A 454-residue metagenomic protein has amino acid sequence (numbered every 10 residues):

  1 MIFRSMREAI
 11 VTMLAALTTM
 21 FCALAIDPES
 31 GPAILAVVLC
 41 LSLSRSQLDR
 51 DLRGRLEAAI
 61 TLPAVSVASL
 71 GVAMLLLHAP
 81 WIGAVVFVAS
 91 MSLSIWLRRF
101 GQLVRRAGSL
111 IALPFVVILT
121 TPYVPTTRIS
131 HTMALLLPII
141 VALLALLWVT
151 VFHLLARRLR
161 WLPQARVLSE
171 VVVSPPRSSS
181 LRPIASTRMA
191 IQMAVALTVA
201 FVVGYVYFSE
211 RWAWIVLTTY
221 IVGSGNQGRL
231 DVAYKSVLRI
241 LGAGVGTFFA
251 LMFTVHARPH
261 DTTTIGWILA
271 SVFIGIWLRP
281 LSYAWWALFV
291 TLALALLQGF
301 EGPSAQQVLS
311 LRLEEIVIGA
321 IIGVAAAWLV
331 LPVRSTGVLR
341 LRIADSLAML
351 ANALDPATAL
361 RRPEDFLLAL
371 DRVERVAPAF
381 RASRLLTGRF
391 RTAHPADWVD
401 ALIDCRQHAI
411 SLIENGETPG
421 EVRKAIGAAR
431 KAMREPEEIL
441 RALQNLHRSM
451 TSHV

Functional and structural regions predicted by a protein language model:
M1, P125-L136, V151-P176, A326-V454: Intracellular, membrane-proximal regulatory regions of polytopic membrane proteins
M1-F273, W277-L288, E301-R312, L329-V338 (+1 more regions): Alpha-helical transmembrane segments and their membrane-interface boundaries that form or gate the permeation pathway
G223-N226, L296-F300, V376, F380: A short secondary-structure junction motif
L281, L297-S304, L354, M433 (+1 more regions): Conserved NTP-handling cores and scaffolds of large molecular machines
V290-A293: Membrane-spanning alpha-helical segments of multipass transporters and channels
I322: Conserved catalytic alpha/beta cores of large enzymes that bind or transform nucleotide phosphates and polynucleotides
